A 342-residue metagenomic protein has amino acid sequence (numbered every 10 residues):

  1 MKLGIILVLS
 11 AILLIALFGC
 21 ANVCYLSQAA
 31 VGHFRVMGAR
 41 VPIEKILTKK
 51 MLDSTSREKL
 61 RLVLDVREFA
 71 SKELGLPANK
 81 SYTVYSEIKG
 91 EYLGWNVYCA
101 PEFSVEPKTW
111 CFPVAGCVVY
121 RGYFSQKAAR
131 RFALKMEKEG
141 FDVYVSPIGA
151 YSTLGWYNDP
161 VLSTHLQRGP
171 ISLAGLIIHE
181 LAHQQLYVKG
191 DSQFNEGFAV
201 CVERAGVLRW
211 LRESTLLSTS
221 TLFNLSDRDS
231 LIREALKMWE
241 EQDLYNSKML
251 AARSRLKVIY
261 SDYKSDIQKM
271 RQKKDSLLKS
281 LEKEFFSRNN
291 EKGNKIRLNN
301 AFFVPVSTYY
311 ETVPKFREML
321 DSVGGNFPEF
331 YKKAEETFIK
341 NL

Functional and structural regions predicted by a protein language model:
M1-L9: N-terminal Sec-pathway targeting helices
V8-A16: Bacterial N-terminal signal peptides
A16-M37, V41: Bacterial Sec signal peptide processing site at the extreme N-terminus
H33-A70: Amphipathic alpha-helical packing elements
P42, T55-E58, L62-D65, A128-R131 (+11 more regions): Extracytoplasmic/secreted proteins, especially bacterial periplasmic and envelope-associated proteins
M51-L52, D65-G75, A182-L186, E203-T215 (+5 more regions): Sec-exported extracytoplasmic/periplasmic mature domains
V66-Q242, M249: Acidic/His-rich structured neighborhood in mature extracellular/periplasmic domains
N246-L342: Pan-zinc metallopeptidase signature
